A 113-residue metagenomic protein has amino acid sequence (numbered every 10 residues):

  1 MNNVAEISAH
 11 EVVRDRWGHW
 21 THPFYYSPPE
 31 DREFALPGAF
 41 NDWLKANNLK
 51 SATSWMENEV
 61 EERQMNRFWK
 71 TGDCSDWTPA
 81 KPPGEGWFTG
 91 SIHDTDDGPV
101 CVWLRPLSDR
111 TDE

Functional and structural regions predicted by a protein language model:
M1-Q64, F68-T71: N-terminal "domain-start" segment
D73-E113: Short, compact, well-ordered microdomains
